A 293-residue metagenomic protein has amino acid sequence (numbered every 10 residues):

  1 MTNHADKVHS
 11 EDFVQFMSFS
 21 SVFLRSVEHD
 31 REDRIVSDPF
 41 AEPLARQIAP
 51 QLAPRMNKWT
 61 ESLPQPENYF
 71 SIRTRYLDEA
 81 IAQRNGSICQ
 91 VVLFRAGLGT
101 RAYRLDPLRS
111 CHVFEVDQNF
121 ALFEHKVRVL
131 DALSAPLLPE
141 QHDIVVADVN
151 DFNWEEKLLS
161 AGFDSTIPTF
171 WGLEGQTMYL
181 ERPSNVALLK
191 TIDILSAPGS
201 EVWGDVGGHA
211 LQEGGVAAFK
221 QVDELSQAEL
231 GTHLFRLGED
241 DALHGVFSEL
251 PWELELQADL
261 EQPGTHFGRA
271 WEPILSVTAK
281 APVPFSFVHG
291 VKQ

Functional and structural regions predicted by a protein language model:
M1-V92, L98-V145: Rossmann-like AdoMet
D131-S165: S-adenosyl-L-methionine
N153-E156, Y179-I192: A short, conserved alpha-helix within the catalytic core of class I
F163-P183: A short SAM/SAH-binding and catalytic strip from SAM-dependent methyltransferases
S196-A210: Conserved beta-strand signature within the Rossmann-like core of class I S-adenosyl-L-methionine
G215-H233: Short, glycine-/aromatic-enriched active-site segment of Class I SAM-dependent methyltransferases
H233-D259: Short alpha-helix
G268-Q293: Core SAM-dependent methyltransferase catalytic element
